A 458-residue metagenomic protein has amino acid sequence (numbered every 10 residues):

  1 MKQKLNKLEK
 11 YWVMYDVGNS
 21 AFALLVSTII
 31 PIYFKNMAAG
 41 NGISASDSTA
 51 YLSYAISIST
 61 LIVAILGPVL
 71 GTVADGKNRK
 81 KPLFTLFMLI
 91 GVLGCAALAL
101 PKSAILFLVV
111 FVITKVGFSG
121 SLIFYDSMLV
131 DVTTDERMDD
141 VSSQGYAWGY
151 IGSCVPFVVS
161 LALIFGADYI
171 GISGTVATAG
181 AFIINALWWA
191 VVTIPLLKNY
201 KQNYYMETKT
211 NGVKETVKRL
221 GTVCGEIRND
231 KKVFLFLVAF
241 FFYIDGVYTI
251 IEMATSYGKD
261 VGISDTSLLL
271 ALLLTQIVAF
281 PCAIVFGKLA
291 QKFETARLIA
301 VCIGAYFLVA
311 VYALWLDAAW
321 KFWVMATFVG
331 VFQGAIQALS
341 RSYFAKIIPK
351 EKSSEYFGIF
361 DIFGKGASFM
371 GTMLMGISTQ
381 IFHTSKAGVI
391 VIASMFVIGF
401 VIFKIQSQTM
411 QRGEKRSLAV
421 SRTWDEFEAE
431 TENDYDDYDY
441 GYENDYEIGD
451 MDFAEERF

Functional and structural regions predicted by a protein language model:
K2-E9, K201-L237, T423: Juxtamembrane intracellular "pre-TM" segments in multi-pass secondary transporters
Q3-T60, K232-A271: Helix-loop boundary and gating motifs at the non-cytosolic
A45-S46, I164-L187, I377-F396: A membrane-interface helix-boundary motif in multi-pass transporters
I65-R79, P281-T295, T379: Helix-to-loop junctions at the C-terminal end of transmembrane segments in multipass secondary transporters
P82-A96, R297-Y312: Structural signature of the two symmetry-related core transmembrane helices
L98-F111, L314-A326: Helix-loop junctions at membrane interfaces in 12-TM secondary transporters
S142-I164, D361-G371: Glycine-rich segments within core transmembrane alpha-helices of 12-TM secondary carriers
W188-N199, I390-W424: Multi-pass alpha-helical transporter architecture, strongest for 12-TM Major Facilitator/SLC carriers used
